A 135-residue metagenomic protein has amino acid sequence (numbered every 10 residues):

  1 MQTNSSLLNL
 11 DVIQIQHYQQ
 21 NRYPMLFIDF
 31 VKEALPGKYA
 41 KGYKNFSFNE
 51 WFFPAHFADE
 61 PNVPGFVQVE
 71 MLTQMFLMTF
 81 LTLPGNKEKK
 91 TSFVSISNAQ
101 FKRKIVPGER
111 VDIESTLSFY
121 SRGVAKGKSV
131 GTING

Functional and structural regions predicted by a protein language model:
M1-N62, K89-K90, I105-V106, S121-R122 (+1 more regions): Non-catalytic linker/capping segments at the edges of enzyme domains
Q2-N9, M75-E114: Hydrophobic beta-strand-centered segment that forms part of the acyl-chain substrate-binding groove
V31, I96-N134: Hydrophobic beta-sheet segments that form the core/acyl-binding groove of ACP/CoA-dependent acyl-chain-processing
V31, N62-K87: Active-site helix/loop of acyl-thioester processing domains in fatty-acid/polyketide metabolism, spanning hotdog-fold
